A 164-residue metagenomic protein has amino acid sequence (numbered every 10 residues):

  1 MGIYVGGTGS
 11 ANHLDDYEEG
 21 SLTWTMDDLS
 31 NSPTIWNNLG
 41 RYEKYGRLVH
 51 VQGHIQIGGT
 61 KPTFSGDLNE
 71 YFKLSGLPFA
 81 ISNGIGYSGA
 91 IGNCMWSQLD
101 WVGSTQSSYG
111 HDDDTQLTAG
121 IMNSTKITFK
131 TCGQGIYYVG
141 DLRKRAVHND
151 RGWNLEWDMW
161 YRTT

Functional and structural regions predicted by a protein language model:
M1-S30, Q52: Intrinsic low-complexity, repeat-rich intrinsically disordered segments enriched in small/flexible residues
I3-T8, T34-L39, H54-T164: Extracellular jelly-roll beta-sandwich "head" domains, especially the C-terminal globular C1q domain
V49: Substrate-binding and catalytic surfaces of secreted/luminal carbohydrate-active proteins
